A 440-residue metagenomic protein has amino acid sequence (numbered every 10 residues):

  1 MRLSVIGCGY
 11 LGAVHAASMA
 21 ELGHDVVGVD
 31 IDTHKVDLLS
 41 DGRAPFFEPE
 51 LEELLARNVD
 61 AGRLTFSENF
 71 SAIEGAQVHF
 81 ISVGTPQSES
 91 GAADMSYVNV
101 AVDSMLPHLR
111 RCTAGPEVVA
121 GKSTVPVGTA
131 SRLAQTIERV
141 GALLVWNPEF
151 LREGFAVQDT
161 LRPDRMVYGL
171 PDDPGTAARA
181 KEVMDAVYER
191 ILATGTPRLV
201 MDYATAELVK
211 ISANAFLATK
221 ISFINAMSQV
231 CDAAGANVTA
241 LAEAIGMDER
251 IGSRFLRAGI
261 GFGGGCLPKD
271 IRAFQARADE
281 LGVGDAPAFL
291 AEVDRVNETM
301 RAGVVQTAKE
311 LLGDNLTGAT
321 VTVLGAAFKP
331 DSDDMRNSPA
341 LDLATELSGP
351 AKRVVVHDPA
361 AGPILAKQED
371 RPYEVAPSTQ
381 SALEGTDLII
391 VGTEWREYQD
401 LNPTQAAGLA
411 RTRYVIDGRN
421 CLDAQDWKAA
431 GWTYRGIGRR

Functional and structural regions predicted by a protein language model:
M1-R440: Structural/interface elements that position substrates and couple domains in central-metabolism enzymes
